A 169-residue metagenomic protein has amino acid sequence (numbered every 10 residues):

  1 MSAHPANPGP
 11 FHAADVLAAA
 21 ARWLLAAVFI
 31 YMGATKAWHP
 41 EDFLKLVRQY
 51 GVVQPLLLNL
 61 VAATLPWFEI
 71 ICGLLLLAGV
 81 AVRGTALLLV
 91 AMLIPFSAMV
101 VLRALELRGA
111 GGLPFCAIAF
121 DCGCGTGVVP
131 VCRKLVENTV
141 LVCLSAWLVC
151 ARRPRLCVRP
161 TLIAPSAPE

Functional and structural regions predicted by a protein language model:
M1-W38, L74, A78-E169: Extended, low-polarity transmembrane helix blocks
F11, P55, F68: Conserved phosphate-coordination/catalytic loops
M32-L65: Solvent-exposed, well-ordered loop and adjacent helix/strand elements within mature globular domains that form
V61-A81: Hydrophobic alpha-helical transmembrane segments
